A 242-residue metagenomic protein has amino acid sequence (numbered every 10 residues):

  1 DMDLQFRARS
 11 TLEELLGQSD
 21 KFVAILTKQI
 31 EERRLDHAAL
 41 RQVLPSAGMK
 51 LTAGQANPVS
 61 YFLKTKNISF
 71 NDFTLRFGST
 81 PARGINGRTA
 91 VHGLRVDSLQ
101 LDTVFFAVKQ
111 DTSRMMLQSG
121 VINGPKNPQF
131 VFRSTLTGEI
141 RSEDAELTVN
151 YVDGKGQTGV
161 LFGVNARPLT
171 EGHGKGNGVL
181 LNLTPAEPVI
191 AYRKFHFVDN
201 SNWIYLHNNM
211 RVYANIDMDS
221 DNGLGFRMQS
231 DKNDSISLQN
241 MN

Functional and structural regions predicted by a protein language model:
D1-N242: Membrane-proximal interfacial segments on either side of biological membranes
